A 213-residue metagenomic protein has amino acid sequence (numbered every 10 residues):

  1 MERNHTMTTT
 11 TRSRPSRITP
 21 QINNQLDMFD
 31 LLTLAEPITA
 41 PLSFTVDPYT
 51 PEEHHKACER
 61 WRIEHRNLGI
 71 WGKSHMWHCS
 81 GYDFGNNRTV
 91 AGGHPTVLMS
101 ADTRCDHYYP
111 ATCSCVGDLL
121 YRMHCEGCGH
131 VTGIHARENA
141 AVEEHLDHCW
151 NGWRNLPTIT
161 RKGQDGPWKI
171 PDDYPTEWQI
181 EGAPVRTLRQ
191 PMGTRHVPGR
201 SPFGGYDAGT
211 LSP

Functional and structural regions predicted by a protein language model:
M1-T8: Short, Lys/Arg-enriched N-terminal segments with co-localized hydrophobic residues within the first ~10-30 amino acids
T8-T9, P15-S16, P20-I22, D30-L34 (+2 more regions): Helix-coil modules at protein/domain termini and other flexible surface or pore-lining loops, especially C-terminal
Q21-A91: Negatively charged, low-complexity tracts enriched in Asp/Glu with abundant Ser/Thr
E64, G85, A111-C113, V131-I134 (+1 more regions): Secreted/processed peptides and extracellular or luminal domains of membrane proteins
N67-A101, R122, R154-P213: Intrinsically disordered, low-complexity, charge-dense segments enriched in Lys/Arg and Glu/Asp interspersed
H78, D83-N86, T132-R137, A141: Extended, solvent-exposed polar beta/coil surface segments
D106-V131: Short aromatic-glycine-(Arg/Gly/Cys) micro-motifs in beta-strand/loop hairpins
A136-T160: C-terminal recognition-helix end and immediately following basic linker of small zinc-binding "finger" domains
